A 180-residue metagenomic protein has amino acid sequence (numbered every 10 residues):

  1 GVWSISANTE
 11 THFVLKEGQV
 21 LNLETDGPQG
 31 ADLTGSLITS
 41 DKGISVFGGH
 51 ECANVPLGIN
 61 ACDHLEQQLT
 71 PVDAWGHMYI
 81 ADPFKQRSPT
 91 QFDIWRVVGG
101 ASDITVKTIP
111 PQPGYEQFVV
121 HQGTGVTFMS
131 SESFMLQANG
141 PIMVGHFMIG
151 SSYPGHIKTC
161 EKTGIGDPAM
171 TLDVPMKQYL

Functional and structural regions predicted by a protein language model:
G1-L180: Extracellular lectin-like interaction modules
